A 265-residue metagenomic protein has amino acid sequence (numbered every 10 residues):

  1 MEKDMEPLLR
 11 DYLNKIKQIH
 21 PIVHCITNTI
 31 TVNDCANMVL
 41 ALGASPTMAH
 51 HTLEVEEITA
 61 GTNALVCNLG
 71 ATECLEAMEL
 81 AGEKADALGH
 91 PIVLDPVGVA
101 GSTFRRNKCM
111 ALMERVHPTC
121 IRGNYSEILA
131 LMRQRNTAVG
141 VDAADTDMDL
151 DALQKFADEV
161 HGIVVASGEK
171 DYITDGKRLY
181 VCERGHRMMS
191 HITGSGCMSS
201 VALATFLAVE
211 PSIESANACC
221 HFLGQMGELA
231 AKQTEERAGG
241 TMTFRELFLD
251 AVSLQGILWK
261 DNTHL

Functional and structural regions predicted by a protein language model:
M1-S45: Glycine-rich phosphate/adenosyl-contacting loop at the front of the ribokinase-like
D4-P7, Q225-L265: Charged C-terminal helix
M38, L42-L88, I92-L94: Active-site cofactor/substrate anionic-group-binding motifs, chiefly glycine- and Lys/Arg-rich phosphate-binding loops
T72-E73, G98-S102, Y172, M189: Short, small-residue-enriched loops and turns at beta-alpha junctions that line or gate enzyme active sites
A77-G123: Glycine/small-residue-rich loop that forms an oxyanion/phosphate-binding "nest" at active or ligand-binding sites
R105-L179: Conserved phosphate/ATP/ADP-binding segment of small-molecule kinases
C182-T193: Short pre-catalytic strand/loop immediately N-terminal to key active-site residues, enriched for Gly-Thr
T193, V201-E246: Conserved post-catalytic alpha-helical subdomain immediately downstream of the catalytic base and nucleotide-binding
